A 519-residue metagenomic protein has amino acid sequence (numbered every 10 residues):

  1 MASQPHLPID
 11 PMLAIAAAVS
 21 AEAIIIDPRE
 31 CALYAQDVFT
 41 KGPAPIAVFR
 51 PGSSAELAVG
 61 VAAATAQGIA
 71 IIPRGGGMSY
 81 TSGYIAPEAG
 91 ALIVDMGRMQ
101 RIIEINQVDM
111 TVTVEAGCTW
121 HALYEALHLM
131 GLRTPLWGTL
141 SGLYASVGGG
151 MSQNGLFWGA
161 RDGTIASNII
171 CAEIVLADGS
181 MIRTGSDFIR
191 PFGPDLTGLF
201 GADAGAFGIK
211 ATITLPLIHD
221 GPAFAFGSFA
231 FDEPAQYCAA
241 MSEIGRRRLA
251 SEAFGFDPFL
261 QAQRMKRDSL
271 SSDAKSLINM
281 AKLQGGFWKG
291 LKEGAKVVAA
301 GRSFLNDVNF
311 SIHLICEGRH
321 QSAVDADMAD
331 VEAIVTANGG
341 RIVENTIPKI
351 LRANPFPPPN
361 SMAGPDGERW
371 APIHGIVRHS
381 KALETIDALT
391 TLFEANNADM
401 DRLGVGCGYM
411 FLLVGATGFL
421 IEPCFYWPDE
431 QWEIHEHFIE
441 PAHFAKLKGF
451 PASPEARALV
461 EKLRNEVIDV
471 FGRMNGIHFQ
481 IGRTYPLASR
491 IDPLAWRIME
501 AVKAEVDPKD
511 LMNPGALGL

Functional and structural regions predicted by a protein language model:
A16-A35: Conserved oxyanion/phosphate-binding beta-strand-loop segments in alpha/beta enzyme cores
E22-P28, P135-G138, C238-S269, G285-G294 (+4 more regions): Flexible, glycine/charged-enriched surface loops at secondary-structure junctions
Y34-R133, A145-L156: Long, structured ligand/cofactor-binding scaffold of large enzymes
V38-A44, I69, R74-G76, G83-A91 (+3 more regions): Conserved glycine-rich FAD pyrophosphate-binding loop
E56-V59, A122, P234-A239, R319-A329 (+2 more regions): Short, conserved charged micro-motifs
R101-I105, T113-G255, M512: FAD-binding subdomain of flavoenzyme oxidoreductases
S228-F231, N279, L283-Q284, K289-I347: Glycine-rich, acidic/polar active-site loops that bind/position phosphate-bearing ligands
M265-F304, E430-A458: Charged, glycine/proline-rich intrinsically disordered loops and linkers
